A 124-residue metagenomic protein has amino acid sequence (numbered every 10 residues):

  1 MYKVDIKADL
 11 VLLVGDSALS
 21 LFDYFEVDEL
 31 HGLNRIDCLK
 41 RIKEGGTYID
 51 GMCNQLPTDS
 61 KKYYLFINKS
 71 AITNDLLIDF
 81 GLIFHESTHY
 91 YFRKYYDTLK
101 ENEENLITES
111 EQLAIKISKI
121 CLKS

Functional and structural regions predicted by a protein language model:
M1-K43: Short, charged/polar N-terminal "headpieces" of proteins
K3, D9-L13, S20, D50-Q55 (+3 more regions): Ordered hydrophobic segments in well-structured contexts
I6, T58, H89, L106 (+1 more regions): Intrinsically disordered, low-complexity segments enriched in glycine/proline and serine/threonine
D28-L77, Y90: Active-site scaffold of zinc-dependent metalloenzymes
L77-I78, L82, E101-N105: Short, conserved micro-motifs enriched in small and acidic residues
G81-R93: Active-site recognition of the HExxH zinc-binding catalytic motif
K100-S124: Post-HExxH zinc-binding segment in Zn-dependent metallohydrolases
